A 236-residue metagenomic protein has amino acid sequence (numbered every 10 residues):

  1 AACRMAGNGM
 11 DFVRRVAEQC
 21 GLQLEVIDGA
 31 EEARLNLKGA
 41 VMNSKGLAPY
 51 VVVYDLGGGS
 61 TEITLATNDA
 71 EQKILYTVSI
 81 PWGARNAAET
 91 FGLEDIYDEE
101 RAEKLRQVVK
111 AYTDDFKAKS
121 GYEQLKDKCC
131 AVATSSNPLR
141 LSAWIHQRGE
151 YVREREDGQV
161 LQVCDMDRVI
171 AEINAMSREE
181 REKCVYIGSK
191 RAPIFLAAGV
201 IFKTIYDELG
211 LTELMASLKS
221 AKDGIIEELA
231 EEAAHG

Functional and structural regions predicted by a protein language model:
A2-Y50, L65-A70, Y76-G236: Helical "lid/coupling" subdomains associated with nucleotide-phosphate turnover
Y50-S60, T64: A generic, well-ordered mixed alpha/beta core segment in the N-terminal half of proteins
